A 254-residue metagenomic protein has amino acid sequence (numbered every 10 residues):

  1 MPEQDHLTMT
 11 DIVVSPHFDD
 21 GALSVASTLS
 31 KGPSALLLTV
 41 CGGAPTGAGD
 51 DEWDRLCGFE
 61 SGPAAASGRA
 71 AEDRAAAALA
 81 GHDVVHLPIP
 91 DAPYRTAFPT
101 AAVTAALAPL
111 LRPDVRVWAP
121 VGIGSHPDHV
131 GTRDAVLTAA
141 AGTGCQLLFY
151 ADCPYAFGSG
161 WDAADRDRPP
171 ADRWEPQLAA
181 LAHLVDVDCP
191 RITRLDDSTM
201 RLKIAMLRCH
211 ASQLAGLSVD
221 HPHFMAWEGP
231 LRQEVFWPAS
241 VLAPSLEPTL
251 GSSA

Functional and structural regions predicted by a protein language model:
M1-G142: Active-site beta-strand->loop->alpha-helix modules in alpha/beta enzyme cores, enriched in Gly/His/Asp(Glu)
P2-E3, R69-L87, A92-F98, G142-A254: The feature marks non-catalytic terminal segments
